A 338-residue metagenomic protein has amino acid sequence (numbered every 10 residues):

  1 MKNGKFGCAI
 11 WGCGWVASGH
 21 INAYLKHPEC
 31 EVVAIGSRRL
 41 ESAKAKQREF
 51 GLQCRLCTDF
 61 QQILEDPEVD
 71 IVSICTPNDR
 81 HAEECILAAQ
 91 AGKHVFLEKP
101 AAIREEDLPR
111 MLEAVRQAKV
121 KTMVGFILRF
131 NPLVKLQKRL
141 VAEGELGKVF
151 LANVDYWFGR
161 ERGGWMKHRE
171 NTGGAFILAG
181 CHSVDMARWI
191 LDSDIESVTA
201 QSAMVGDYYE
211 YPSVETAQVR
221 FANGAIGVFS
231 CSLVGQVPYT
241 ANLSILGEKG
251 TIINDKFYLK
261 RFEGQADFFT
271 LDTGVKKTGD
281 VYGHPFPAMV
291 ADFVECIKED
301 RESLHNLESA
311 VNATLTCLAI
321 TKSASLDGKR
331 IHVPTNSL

Functional and structural regions predicted by a protein language model:
M1-G51: N-terminal Rossmann-like dinucleotide-binding module
M1-K5, I71-I74, E295-L338: C-terminal helix-rich "cap/oligomerization" subdomain common to oxidoreductases
R38, Q236, T278-V290: Active-site loop of classical SDR/Rossmann-like NAD(P)-dependent oxidoreductases, centered on the catalytic Tyr-X3-Lys
L52-A114: Beta-loop-alpha module in the N-terminal Rossmann-like domain of NAD(P)-dependent dehydrogenases, especially those
T58, L97-E98, T122-V124, N153 (+2 more regions): Hydrophobic residues in well-ordered beta-strands that form the structural core
P109-I127, G147-N153: Rossmann-fold dehydrogenase core element
L128-Y208, D327: Predominantly a Rossmann-like dinucleotide-binding segment in NAD(P)-dependent oxidoreductases
L178, V184-K260, P287-S303, V333-L338: Contiguous beta-strand/loop segments that form the cofactor/metal-binding neighborhood of enzyme cores
